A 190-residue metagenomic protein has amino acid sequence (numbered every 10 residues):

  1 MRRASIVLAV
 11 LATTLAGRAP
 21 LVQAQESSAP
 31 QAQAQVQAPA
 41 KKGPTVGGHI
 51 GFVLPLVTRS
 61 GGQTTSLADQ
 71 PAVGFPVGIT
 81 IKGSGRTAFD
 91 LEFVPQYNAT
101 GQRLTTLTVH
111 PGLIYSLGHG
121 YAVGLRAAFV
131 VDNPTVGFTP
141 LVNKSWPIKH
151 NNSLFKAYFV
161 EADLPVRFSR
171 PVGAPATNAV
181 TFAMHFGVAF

Functional and structural regions predicted by a protein language model:
M1-L8, P20: Bacterial N-terminal signal peptides that target proteins for export
T13-Q23: C-terminal segment of classical bacterial N-terminal signal peptides
Q23-R86, P95, V172, A179-F190: Short glycine/proline- and aromatic-enriched beta-strand/turn motifs that initiate or cap beta-hairpins
V46-T58, L91-P95, L113, L125-F129 (+1 more regions): Transmembrane beta-barrel strands of outer-membrane/channel proteins
S60-P71, Y97-T106, A128-T139, F168-T181: Solvent-exposed loop/turn segments connecting transmembrane beta-strands in outer-membrane beta-barrel proteins
V73-K82, T105-G118, V136-S153, N178-F190: Feature captures outer-membrane beta-barrel proteins of Gram-negative bacteria and organelles
G85-L91, H119-V123, I148-E161: Repeated loop/turn-to-beta-strand initiation elements of outer-membrane beta-barrel proteins
F159, D163-A174, H185-F186: Short, Lys/Arg-rich amphipathic alpha-helical interaction segments that bind nucleic acids or acidic protein surfaces
